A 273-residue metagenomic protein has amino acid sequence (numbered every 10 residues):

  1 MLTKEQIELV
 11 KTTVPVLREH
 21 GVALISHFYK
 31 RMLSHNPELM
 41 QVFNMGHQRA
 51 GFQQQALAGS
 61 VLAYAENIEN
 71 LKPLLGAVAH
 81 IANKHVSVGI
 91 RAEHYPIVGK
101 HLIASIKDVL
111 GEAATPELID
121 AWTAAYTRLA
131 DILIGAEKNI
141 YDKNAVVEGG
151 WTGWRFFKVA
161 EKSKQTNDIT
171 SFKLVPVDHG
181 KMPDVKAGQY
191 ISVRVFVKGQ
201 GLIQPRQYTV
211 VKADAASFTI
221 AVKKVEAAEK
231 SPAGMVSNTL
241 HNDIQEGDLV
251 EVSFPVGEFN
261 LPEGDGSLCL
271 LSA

Functional and structural regions predicted by a protein language model:
M1-W154: Globin-like tetrapyrrole-binding proteins
T13, H35-L39, K84-V86, K181 (+5 more regions): Glycine-rich, flexible loop/turn motifs
H35-L39, V225, V250: A short secondary-structure junction motif
P37, V195, A273: Glycine-rich His-Gly loop
T127, K164, V256-G257: Short acidic/polar capping segments at secondary-structure boundaries
V147-L249: Ferredoxin-reductase
M235-A273: FNR/FR-type flavoprotein reductase catalytic core
